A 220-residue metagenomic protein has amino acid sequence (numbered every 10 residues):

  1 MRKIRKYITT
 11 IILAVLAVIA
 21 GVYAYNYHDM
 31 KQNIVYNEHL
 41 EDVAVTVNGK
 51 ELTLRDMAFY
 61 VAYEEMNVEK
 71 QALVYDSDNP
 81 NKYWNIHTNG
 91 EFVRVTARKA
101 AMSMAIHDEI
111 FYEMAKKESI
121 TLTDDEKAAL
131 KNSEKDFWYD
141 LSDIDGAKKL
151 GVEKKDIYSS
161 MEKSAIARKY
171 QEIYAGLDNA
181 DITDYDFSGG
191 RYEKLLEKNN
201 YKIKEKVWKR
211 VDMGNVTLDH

Functional and structural regions predicted by a protein language model:
M1-V93, G190-H220: Short, low-structural-confidence N-terminal segments
V35, A100-A101, S133: A generic secondary-structure micro-motif detector that highlights 1-2 residue hydrophobic/ambivalent hotspots embedded
M66-A97, K116-D186, G190: Charged, solvent-exposed helices and adjacent loops that form client-binding or oligomerization surfaces
S103-A115: Active-site SXXK
